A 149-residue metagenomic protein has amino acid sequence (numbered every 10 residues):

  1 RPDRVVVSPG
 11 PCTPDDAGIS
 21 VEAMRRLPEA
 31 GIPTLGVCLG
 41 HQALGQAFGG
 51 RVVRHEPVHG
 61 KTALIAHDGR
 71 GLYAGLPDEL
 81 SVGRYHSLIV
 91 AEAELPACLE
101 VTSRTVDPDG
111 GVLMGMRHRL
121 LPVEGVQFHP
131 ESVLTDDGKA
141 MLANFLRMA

Functional and structural regions predicted by a protein language model:
P2-G75, E79-S81, L142-N144: Cysteine-nucleophile active-site neighborhood
G10-T13, L88-I89, E131-V133: Short histidine/acidic/glycine/proline-rich micro-motifs that form metal- and phosphate-coordinating active-site loops
C38, H86, H129: Histidine-centered divalent metal-coordination motifs
A47, A93-L95, D136: Short, well-ordered secondary-structure micro-motifs
T62-L64, L113-G115, G125: Conserved hydrophobic/aromatic beta-strand scaffold that supports enzyme active sites
G71-L121: Catalytic beta-strand/loop cores that center a nucleophilic Ser/Cys/Thr and support acyl-enzyme chemistry
L120, G125-D136: Phosphate-binding/catalytic loops
V133-A149: Acyltransferase
